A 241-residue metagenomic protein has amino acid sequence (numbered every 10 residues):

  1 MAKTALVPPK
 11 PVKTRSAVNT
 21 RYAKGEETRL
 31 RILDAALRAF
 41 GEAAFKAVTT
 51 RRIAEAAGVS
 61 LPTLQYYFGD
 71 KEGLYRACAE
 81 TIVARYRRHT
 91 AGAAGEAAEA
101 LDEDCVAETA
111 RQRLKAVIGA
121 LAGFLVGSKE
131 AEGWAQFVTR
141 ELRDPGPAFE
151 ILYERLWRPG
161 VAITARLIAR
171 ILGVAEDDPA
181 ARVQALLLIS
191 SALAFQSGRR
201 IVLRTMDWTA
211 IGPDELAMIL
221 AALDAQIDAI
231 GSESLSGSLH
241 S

Functional and structural regions predicted by a protein language model:
M1-E27, R38, A97-A98, G237-S241: N-terminal intrinsically disordered/low-complexity leader segments
K3-V7, W134-R140, V161, D177-R199 (+1 more regions): Hydrophobic alpha-helical segments that form the core of small-molecule binding pockets and/or dimer interfaces
R31, A39, A43-T81: Helix-turn-helix
G92-A131, A181-A185: Hydrophobic alpha-helical connector segments
Q112, G146-L172, A217, A221-A225: Amphipathic alpha-helical packing segments from all-alpha helical-bundle domains
K129-E154, R199-R204: Amphipathic alpha-helical segments used for helix-helix packing
W157-R182, T205, I230-L239: Hydrophobic alpha-helical bundle segments that form small-molecule/ligand-binding pockets
